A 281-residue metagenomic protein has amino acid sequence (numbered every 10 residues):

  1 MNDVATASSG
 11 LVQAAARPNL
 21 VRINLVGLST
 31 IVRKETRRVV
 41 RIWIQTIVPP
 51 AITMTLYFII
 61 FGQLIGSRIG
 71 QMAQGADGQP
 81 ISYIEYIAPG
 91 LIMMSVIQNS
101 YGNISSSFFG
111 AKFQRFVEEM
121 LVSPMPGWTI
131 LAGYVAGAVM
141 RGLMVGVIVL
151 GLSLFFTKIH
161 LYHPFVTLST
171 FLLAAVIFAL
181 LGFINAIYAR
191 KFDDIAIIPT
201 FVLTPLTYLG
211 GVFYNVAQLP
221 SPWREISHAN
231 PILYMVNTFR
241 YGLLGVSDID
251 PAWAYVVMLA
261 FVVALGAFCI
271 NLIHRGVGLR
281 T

Functional and structural regions predicted by a protein language model:
N2-L11, L64, L243-V246, V256-T281: Junction motif at the cytosolic side of a transmembrane helix
G10-A51: Aromatic- and glycine-rich beta-strand/loop motifs that create alpha-glucan
R41-R68, I87-I97, T204, V257-V263: Hydrophobic alpha-helical transmembrane segments of multi-pass membrane transport/permease proteins
V48-T53, K191-G210: Pore- or pathway-lining transmembrane helices of multi-pass membrane proteins that form conduits for solutes/ions
T53-I60, S82-F156, G182, T200-F201 (+1 more regions): Hydrophobic alpha-helical transmembrane segments of multi-pass membrane transport proteins
F61-G70, Q98, S153-L161, A189-K191 (+3 more regions): Short helix-capping/hinge motifs at transmembrane helix termini and TM-loop junctions
G127-P199, V246-I270: Alpha-helical transmembrane segments and their short interhelical loops
T207-A264: Membrane-interfacial helix-loop-helix junctions in multi-pass membrane proteins
